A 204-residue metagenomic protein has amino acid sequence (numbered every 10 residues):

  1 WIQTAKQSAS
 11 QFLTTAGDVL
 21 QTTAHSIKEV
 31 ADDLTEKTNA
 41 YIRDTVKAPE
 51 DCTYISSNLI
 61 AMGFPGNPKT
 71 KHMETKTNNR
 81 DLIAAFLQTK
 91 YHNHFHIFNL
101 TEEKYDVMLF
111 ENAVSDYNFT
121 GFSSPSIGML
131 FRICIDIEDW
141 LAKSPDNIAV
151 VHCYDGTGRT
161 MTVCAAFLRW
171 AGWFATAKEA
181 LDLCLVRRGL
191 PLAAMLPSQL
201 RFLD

Functional and structural regions predicted by a protein language model:
W1-I27, A31: Extended acidic low-complexity intrinsically disordered regions
Q21-A149, R169-D182, R188-A193: Cysteine-based protein phosphatase catalytic domain of the PTP/DSP
D146-A166: A phosphate-binding catalytic loop at a beta-strand-loop-alpha-helix junction that coordinates phosphoryl groups
A166-W170, D204: Short, hydrophobic/amphipathic alpha-helical patches that form generic packing surfaces within helical domains
V186-D204: Catalytic cores of secreted or luminal carbohydrate-active enzymes
